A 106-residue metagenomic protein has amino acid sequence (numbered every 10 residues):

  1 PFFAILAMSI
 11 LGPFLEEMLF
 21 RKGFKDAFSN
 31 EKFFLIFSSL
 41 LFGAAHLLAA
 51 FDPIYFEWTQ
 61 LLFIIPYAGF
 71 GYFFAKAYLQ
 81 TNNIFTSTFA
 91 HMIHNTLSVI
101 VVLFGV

Functional and structural regions predicted by a protein language model:
F2-V106: Transmembrane helix-loop-helix hairpins at the membrane interface of multi-pass integral membrane proteins
